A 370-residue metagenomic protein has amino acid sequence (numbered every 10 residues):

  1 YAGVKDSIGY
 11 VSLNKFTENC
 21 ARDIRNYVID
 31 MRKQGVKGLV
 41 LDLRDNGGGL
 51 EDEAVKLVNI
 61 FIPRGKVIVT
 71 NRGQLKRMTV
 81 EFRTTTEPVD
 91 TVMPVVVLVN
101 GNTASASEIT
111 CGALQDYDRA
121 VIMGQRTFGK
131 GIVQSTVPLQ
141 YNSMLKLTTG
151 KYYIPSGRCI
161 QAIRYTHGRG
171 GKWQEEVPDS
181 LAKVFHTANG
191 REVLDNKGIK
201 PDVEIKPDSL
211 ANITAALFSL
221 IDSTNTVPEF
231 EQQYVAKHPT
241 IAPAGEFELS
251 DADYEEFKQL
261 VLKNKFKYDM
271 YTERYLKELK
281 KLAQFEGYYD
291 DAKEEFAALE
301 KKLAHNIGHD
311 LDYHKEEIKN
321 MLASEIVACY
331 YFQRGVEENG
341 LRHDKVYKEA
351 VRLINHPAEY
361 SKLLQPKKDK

Functional and structural regions predicted by a protein language model:
Y1, I60-T70, T91-N100, M144-S156 (+4 more regions): Short, Lys/Arg-enriched charge-dense amphipathic segments
Y1-Q140, K151, N339: Cleft-lining beta-strand/loop regions that shape enzyme active-site pockets
S12, V69-N71, T148, L194 (+2 more regions): Residues in well-ordered beta-strands of folded domains
E18-C20, R77-T79, P155-S156, R169-G171 (+1 more regions): A short local loop/turn or secondary-structure capping micro-motif enriched for an aromatic residue
Q34, L75, M93-P94, K146 (+3 more regions): Short, intrinsically disordered/low-complexity patches at protein termini and at juxtamembrane boundaries
A106, D118, M123-Q125, G129-R191 (+1 more regions): Polar, glycine-rich mid-to-C-terminal structural blocks that act as macromolecule-binding/assembly scaffolds
C159-K370: Conserved functional hotspot residues or short segments at active or partner-binding sites across diverse domains
